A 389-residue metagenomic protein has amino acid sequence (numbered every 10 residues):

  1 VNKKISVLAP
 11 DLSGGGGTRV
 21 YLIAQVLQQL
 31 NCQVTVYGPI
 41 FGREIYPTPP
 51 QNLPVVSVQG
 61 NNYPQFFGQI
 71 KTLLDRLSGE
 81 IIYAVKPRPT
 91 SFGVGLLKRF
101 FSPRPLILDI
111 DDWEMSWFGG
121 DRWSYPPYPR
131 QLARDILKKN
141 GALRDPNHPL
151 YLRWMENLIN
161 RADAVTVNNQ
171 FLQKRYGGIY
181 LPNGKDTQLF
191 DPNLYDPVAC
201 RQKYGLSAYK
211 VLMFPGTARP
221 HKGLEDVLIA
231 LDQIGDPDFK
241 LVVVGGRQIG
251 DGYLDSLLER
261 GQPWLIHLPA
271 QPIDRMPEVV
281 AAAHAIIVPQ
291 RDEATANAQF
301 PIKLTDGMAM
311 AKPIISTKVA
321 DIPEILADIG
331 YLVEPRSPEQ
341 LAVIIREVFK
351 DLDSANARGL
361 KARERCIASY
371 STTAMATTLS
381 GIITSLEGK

Functional and structural regions predicted by a protein language model:
P39-G42, K185, P215, K240-L254 (+1 more regions): Glycosyltransferase donor-sugar binding loop
F171, G184: Carbohydrate-associated surface elements
K185-K203: Acidic anion/phosphate-binding donor-loop and adjacent secondary structure in glycosyltransferase catalytic cores
G205-K222, L228-D232, V242: Conserved donor-binding/catalytic core segment of Leloir-type glycosyltransferases
K222, D274-V279, I286-M308, S316-E324: Nucleotide-sugar-dependent
L254-P277: Nucleotide-activated donor-binding/catalytic signature segment of Leloir-type glycosyltransferases, i.e., the conserved
Y331-P338, E347-D353: Conserved acidic donor-binding segment of nucleotide-sugar-dependent glycosyltransferases
E347, S354-S369, G381: A short, well-ordered alpha-helix in the C-terminal region of glycosyltransferases
